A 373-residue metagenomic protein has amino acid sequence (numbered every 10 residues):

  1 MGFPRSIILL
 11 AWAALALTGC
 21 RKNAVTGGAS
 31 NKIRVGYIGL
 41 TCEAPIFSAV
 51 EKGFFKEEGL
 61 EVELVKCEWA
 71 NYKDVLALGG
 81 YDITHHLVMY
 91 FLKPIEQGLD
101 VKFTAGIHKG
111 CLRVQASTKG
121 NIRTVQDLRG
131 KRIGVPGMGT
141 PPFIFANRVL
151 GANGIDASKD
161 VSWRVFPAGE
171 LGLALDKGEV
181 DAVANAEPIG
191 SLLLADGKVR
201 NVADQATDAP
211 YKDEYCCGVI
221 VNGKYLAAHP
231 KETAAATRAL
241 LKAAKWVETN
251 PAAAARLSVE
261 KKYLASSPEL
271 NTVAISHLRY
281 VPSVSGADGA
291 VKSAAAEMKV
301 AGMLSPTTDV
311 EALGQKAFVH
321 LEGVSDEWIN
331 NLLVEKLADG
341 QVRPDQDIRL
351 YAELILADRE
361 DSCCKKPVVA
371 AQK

Functional and structural regions predicted by a protein language model:
M1-I8: Bacterial N-terminal signal peptides that target proteins for export
L17-G19: C-terminal motif of bacterial Sec signal peptides marking the signal peptidase cleavage site
R21-N23: Bacterial signal peptide processing site
V25-A168, A174, D181-E187, K198-D204 (+2 more regions): Short, glycine-/small- and polar/acidic-enriched structural segments that line small-molecule recognition paths
E57, T207-K212, L278-G286: Short, solvent-exposed loop/beta-turn-alpha elements that line the ligand-binding surface or hinge of extracytoplasmic
V88-M89, G169-Y263: Pocket-lining segment of extracytoplasmic ligand-binding domains
A228-D309: Secondary-structure end/capping motifs
K299-K373: Conserved C-terminal helix/tail region of periplasmic/extracytoplasmic solute-binding proteins
